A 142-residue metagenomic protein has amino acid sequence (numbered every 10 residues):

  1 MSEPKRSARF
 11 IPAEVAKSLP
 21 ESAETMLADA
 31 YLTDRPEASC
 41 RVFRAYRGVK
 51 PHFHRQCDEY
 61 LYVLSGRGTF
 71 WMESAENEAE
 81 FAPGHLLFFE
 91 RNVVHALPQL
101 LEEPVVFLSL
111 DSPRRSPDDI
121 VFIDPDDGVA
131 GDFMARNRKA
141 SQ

Functional and structural regions predicted by a protein language model:
M1-F43, K50-P51, F122-Q142: A short, N-terminal "cap"/entry segment at the start of jelly-roll beta-barrel domains of the cupin/DSBH fold
A28, D34-A38, Y46-Y62, S74-E76 (+1 more regions): A short beta-loop-beta micro-motif enriched in histidine and acidic residues
P36-S39, Y46-G48, R67-T69, E76 (+2 more regions): Short, charged/polar surface micro-motifs in flexible loops or helix N-caps
V42, F70-M72, F107: Short hydrophobic/aromatic-rich beta-strand segments that constitute the beta-sheet cores of beta-sandwich/beta-barrel
R44, E80-G84, R136: Short amphipathic beta-strand/extended segments with alternating polar/hydrophobic composition
Y60-P83, V93, P98, I120-F122: A short beta-strand-loop-beta hairpin characteristic of the jelly-roll/cupin
P83, R91-D118: Ligand-binding loop in jelly-roll beta-barrel domains
